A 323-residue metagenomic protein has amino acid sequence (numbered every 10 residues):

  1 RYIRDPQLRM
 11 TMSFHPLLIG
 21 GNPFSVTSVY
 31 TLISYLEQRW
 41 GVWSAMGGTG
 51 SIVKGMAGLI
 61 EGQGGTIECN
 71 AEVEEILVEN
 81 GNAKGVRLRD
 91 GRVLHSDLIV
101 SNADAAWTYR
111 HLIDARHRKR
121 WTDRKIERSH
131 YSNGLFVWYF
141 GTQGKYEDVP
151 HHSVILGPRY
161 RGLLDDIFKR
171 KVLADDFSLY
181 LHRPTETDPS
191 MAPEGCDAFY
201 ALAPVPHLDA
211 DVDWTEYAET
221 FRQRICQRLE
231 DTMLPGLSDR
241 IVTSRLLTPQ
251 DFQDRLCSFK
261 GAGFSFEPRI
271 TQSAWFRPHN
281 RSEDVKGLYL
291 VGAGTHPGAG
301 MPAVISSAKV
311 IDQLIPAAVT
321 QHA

Functional and structural regions predicted by a protein language model:
R1-K54: Conserved redox-cofactor binding core of oxidoreductases
D5, R9-I19, A174-Y180, P235-P297: A glycine-rich dinucleotide-binding beta-alpha-beta segment and adjacent secondary-structure elements that constitute
F24-T31, E194-A203, D284-K286: Short coil-to-beta-strand
L32-R87: Helical element adjacent to the flavin cofactor pocket in flavoenzyme catalytic cores
E74-P193: Mid-domain catalytic core of redox enzymes that form a hydrophobic substrate pocket/lid adjacent to a catalytic redox
V100, F140, A201, I225 (+4 more regions): Hydrophobic, well-ordered secondary-structure elements that form the walls of internal hydrophobic environments
Q143-Q253: C-terminal segments that line or cap access tunnels to active or ligand-binding sites in enzymes and enzyme-associated
A293-P316: A conserved FAD-binding loop/helix module that cradles the flavin
